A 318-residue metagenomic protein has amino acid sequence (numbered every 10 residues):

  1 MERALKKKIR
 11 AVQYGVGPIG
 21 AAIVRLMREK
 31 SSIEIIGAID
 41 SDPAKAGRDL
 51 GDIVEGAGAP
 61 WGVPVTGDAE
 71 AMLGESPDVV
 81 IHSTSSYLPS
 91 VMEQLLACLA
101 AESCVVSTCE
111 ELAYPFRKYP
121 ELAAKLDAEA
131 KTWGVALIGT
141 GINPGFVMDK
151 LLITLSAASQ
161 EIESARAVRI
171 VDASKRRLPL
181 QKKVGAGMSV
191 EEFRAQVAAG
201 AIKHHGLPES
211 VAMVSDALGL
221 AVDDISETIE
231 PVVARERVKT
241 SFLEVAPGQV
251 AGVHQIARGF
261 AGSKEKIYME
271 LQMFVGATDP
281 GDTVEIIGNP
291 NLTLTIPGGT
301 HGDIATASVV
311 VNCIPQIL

Functional and structural regions predicted by a protein language model:
M1-A100, G219: N-terminal glycine-/serine-/threonine-rich beta1-alpha1-beta2 phosphate-ribose binding loop of Rossmann-like
Y14, P18, A22, E75 (+7 more regions): Conserved active-site and cofactor/substrate-binding residues in soluble primary-metabolism enzymes
Y14, S156-D282, A307, N312: Active-site-lining helix/loop region of Rossmann-like oxidoreductase modules
S41-P43, S85, S103, C109-A113 (+2 more regions): Short, ordered loop/turn segments at secondary-structure junctions
L96, A101, C109-V135: Rossmann-fold NAD(P)-binding glycine/threonine-rich loop
A123-I142, L151, A165-R166: Rossmann-fold dehydrogenase core element
F146-A157: Alpha-helical support elements that line or immediately flank enzyme active sites and cofactor-binding pockets
F274-L318: C-terminal helical cap and adjacent loop that interface with cofactors, partners, or active-site loops
